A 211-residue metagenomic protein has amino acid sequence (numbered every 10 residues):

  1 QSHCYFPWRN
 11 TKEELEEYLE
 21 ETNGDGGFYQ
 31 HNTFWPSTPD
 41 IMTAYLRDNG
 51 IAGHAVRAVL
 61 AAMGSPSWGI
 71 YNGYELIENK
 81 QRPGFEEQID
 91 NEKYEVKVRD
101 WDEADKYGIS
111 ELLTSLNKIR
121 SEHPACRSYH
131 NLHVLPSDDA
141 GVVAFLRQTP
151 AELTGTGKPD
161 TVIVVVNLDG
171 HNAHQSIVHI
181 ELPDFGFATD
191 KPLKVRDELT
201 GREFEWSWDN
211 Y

Functional and structural regions predicted by a protein language model:
Q1, K12-G26, W35, G64 (+2 more regions): Carbohydrate-interacting/catalytic domains
C4-R9: Catalytic beta/alpha-barrel core
G26-I51: Active-site clefts of carbohydrate-active enzymes
Y29-Q30, A58-A62, P66: Active-site region of glycoside hydrolase catalytic domains
M42-V59, W101, K118, C126: Aromatic-anchored helix/helix-loop segment that forms the rim or "lid" of small-molecule/cofactor binding pockets
